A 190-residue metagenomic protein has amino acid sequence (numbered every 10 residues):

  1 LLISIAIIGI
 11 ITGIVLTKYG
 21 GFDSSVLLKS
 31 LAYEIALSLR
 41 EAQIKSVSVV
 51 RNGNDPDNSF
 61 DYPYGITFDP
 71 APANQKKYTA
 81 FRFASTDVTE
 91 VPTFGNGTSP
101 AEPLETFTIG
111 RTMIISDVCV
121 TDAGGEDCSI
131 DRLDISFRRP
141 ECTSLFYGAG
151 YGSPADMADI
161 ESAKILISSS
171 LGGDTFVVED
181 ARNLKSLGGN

Functional and structural regions predicted by a protein language model:
L1-G20: N-terminal single-pass transmembrane signal-anchor helix
G21-P56: Membrane-proximal N-terminal amphipathic helix
S25, L37, R51, A80-F83 (+2 more regions): Terminal alpha-helical segments
K45, V49-N52, S59-Y62, S129-A155: Charged, amphipathic alpha-helical segments
N58-S136: Type IV pilin-like appendage domain
K76, M157-I165: Short, hydrophobic/aromatic-rich segments at coil-to-beta transitions
R111-V120, P140-A155, V178-L184: Small-residue (G/S/T/A) turn/hinge positions that recur once per unit in extracellular repeat modules
I167-N190: Low-complexity, S/T/G/P-rich flexible repeat/linker segments used as non-globular hinges and stalks within
